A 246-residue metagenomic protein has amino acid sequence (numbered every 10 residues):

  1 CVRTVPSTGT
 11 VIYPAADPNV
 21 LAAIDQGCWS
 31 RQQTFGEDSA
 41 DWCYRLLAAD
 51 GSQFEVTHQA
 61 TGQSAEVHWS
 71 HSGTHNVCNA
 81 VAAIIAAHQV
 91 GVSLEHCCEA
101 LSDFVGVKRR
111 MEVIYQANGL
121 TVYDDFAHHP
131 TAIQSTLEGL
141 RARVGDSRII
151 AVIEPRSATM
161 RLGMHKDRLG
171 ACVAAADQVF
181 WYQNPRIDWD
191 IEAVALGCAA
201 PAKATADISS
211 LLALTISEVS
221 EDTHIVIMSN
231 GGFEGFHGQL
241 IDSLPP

Functional and structural regions predicted by a protein language model:
C1-D25, P130-Q134: Flexible active-site lid/hinge loop adjacent to a nucleotide/diphosphate and Mg2+-phosphate binding pocket
T10-A15, R31-G36, V179-W181: Short, hydrophobic beta-strand segments that form beta-sheet elements in well-ordered domains
V11, F54-V56, I225, L240: Hydrophobic beta-strand residues in large extracellular and virion-surface proteins
I12, Y44, N79-A86: PAPS/PAP-binding and catalytic site of the sulfotransferase fold
A15-N19, E37-D38, R186-I187: Short, polar loop motifs at secondary-structure junctions
V20-E66, K108-R110: Extended acidic/charged loop-beta regions that coordinate divalent cations and stabilize anionic phosphate/carboxylate
C28-R31, T61-A65, S72-H75, A82-P246: ATP-dependent carboxylate-amine ligase
